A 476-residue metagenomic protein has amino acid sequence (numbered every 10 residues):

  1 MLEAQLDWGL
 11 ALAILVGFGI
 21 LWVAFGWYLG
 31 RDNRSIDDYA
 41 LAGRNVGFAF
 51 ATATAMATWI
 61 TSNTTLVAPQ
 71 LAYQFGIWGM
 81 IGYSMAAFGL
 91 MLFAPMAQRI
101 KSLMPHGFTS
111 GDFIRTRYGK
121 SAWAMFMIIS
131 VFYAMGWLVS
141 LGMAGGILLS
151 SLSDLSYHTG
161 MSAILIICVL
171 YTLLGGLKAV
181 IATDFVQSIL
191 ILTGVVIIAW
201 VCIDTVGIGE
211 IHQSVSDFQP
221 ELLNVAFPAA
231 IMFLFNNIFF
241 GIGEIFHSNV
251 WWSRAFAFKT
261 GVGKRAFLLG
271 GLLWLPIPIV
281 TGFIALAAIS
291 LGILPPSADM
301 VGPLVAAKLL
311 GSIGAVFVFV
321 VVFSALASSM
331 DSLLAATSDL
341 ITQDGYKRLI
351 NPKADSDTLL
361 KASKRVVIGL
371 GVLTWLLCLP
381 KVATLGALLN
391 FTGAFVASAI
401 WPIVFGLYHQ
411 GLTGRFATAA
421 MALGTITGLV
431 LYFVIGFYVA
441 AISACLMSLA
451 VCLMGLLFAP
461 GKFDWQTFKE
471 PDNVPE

Functional and structural regions predicted by a protein language model:
M1-E476: Membrane-embedded helix-loop-helix hairpins and adjacent transmembrane boundary segments in multi-pass transporters
